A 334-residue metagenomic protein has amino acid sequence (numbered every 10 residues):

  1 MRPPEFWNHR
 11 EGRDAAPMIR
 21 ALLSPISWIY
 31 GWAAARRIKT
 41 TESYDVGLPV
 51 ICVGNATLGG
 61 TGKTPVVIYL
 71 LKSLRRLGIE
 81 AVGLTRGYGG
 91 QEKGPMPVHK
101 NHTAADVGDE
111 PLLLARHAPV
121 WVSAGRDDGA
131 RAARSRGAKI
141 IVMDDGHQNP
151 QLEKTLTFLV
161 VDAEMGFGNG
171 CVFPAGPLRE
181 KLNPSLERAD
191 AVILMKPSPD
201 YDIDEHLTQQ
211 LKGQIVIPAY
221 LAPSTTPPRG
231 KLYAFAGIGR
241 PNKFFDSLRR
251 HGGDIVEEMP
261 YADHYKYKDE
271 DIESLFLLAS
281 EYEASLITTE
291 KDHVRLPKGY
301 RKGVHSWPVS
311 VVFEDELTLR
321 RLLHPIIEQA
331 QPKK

Functional and structural regions predicted by a protein language model:
M1-R13, G166-S285, P332-K334: C-terminal accessory "lid"/substrate-recognition subdomains
R2-P49: A transmembrane-helix-recognition feature enriched in membrane-embedded lipid enzymes and envelope glyco-/phospholipid
I29, T64, L114, D144 (+3 more regions): Residue-level signal for inorganic ion chemistry
A35-K100: Walker A (P-loop) phosphate-binding motif
V53, L84, W121, V161 (+3 more regions): Hydrophobic residues at beta-strand termini and immediately following loops that shape nucleotide-binding pockets
E80-L84, L159, K231-F235: Conserved beta-strand elements of the Class I
G87-L211: Phosphate/Mg2+-binding loops and adjacent switch elements in nucleotide/diphosphate-handling enzyme cores
A262-Y265, K302-P332: Short, flexible loop segments at boundaries between secondary-structure elements
